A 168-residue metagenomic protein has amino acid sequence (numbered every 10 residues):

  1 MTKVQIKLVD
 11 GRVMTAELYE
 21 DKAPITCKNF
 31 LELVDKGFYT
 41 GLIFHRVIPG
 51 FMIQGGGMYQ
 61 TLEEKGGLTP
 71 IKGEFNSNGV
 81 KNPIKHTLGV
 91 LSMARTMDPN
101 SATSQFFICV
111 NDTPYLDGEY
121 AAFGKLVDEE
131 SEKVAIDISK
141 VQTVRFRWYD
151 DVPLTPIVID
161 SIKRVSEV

Functional and structural regions predicted by a protein language model:
M1-V168: Cyclophilin-like peptidyl-prolyl cis-trans isomerases
